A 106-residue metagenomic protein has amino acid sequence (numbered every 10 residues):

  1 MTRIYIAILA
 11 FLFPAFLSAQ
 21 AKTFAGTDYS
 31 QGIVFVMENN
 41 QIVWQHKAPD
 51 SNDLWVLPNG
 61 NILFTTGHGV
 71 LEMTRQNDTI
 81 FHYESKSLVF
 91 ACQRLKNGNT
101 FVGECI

Functional and structural regions predicted by a protein language model:
M1, S18-A19: Basic/polar N-terminal segments that are highly enriched at the extreme N-terminus, encompassing both cleavable
T2-R3, I80: Short secondary-structure capping/junction motifs at helix and strand boundaries
I4-A15: Sec-dependent N-terminal signal peptides
Q20-I106: Secretory-pathway ectodomains
